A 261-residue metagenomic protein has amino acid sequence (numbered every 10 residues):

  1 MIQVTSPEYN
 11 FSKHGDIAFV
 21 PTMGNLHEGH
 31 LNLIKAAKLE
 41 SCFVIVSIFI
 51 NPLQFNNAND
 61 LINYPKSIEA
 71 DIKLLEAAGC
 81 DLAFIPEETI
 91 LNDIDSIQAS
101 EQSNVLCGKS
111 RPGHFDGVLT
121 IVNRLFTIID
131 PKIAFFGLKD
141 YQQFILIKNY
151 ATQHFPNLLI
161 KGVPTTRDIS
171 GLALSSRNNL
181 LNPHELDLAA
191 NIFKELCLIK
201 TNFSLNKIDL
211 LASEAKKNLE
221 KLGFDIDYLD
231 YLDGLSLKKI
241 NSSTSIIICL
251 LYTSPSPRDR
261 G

Functional and structural regions predicted by a protein language model:
I2-F224, Y231-S236: Nucleotidyltransferase catalytic core that binds NTPs
F193-K194, D227, I247-L251: Long, charged alpha-helical interface segments
I240-I246: A short, glycine/Asx- and small/polar-enriched loop/turn that sits immediately N-terminal to a beta-strand
Y252-G261: Conserved small/polar residues in nucleotide/adenosyl-binding loops
